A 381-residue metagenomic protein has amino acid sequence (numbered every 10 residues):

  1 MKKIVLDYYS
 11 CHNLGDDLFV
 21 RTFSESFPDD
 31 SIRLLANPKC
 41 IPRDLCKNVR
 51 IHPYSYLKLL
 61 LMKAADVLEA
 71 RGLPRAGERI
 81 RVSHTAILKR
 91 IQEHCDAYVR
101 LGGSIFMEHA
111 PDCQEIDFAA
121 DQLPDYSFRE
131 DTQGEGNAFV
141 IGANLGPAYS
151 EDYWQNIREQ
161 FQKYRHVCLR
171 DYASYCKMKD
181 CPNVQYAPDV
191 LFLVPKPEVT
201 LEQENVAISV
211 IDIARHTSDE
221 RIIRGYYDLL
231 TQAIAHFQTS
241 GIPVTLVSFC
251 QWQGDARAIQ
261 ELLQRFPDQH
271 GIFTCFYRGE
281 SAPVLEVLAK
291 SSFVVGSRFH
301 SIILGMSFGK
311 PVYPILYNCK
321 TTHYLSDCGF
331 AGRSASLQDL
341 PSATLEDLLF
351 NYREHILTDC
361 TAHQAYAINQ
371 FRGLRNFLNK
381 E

Functional and structural regions predicted by a protein language model:
M1-E381: Active-site anion-handling motifs in enzyme catalytic cores
